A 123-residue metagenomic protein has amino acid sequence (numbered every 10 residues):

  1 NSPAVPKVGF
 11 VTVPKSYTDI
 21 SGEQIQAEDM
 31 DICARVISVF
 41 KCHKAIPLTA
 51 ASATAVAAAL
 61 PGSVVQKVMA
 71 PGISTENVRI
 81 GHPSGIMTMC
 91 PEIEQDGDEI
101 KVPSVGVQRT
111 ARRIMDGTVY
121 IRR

Functional and structural regions predicted by a protein language model:
N1-R123: Non-transmembrane, aqueous-exposed alpha-helical and coiled segments at domain scale
